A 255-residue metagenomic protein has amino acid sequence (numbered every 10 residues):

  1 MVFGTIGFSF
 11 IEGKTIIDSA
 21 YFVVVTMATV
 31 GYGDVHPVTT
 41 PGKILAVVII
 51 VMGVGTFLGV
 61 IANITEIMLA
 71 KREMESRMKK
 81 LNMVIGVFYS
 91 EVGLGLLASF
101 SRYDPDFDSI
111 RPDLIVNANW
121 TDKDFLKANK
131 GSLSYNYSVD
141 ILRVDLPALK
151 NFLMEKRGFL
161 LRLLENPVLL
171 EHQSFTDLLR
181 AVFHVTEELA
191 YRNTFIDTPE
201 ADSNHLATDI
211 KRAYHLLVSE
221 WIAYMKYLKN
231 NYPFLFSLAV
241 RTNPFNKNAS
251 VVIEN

Functional and structural regions predicted by a protein language model:
G4-E73: Pore domain of cation channels
F22-V25, M83, V87, R162: Short amphipathic alpha-helical coupling elements at transmembrane boundaries
G42, A62, K79-G86, S90 (+2 more regions): Non-catalytic, well-ordered alpha-helical scaffold segments
L45-N63, L81-G86, Y103-W120, L238-N243: Alpha-helical membrane-embedding segments and immediately adjacent membrane-interface amphipathic helices
K71-N151, K156: Membrane-proximal, non-transmembrane interface segments of integral membrane proteins
D145-N255: Soluble C-terminal extramembrane regulatory/interaction domains of multi-pass membrane proteins
